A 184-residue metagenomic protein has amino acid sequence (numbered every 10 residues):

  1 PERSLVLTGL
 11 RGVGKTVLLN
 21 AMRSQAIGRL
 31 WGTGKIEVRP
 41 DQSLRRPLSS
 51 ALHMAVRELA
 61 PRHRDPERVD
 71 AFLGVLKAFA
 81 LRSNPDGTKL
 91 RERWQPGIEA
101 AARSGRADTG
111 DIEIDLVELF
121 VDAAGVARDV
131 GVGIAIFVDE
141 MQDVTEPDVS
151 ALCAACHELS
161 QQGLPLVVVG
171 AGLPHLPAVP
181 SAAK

Functional and structural regions predicted by a protein language model:
R3-V13, V17-I134, L164-L166: P-loop NTPase nucleotide-binding core
G12, Q142-D143: Short strand->helix junction
R128-V130, I134-F137, D143-A151, A155-K184: Sensor-1/coupling segment of RecA-like P-loop NTPase cores
